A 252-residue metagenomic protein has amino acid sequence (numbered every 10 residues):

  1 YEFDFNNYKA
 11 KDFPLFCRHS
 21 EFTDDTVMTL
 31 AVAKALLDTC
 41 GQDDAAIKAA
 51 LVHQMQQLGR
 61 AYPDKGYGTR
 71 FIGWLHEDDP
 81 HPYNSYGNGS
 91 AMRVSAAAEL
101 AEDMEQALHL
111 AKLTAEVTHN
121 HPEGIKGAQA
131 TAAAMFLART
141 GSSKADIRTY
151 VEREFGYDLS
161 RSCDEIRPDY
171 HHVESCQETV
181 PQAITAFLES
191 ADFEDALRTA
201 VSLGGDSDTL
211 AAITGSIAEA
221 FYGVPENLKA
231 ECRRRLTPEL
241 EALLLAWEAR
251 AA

Functional and structural regions predicted by a protein language model:
Y1-A252: Structured, active/binding-site neighborhoods that engage oxygen-rich ligands
